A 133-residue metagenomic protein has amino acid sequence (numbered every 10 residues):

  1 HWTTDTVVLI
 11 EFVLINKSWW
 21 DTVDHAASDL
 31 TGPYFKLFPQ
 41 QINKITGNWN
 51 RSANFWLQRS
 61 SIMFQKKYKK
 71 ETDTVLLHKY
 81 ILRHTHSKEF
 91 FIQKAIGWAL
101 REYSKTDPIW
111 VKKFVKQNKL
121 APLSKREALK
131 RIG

Functional and structural regions predicted by a protein language model:
H1-G133: Alpha-helical scaffold domains
